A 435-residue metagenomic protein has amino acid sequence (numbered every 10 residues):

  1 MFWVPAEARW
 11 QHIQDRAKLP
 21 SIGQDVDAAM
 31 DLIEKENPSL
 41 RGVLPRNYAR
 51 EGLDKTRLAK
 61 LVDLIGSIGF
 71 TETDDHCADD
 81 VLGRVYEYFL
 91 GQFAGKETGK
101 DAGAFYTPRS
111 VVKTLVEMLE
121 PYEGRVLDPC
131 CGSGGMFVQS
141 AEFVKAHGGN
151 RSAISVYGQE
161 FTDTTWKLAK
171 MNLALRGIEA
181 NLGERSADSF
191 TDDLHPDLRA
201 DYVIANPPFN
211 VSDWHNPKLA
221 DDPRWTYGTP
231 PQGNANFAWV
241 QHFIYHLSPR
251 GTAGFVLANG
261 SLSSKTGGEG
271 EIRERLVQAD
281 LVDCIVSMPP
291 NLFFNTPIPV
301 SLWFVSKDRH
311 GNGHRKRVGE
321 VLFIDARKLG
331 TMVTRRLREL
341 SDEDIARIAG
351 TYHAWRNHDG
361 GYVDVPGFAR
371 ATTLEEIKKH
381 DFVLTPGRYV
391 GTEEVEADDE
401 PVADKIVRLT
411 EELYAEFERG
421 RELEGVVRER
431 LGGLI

Functional and structural regions predicted by a protein language model:
M1-L119, N181-L194, S287-P290, D308 (+3 more regions): Non-catalytic, mostly N-terminal accessory regions of nucleic-acid modification and defense proteins
L64, I68, Y88, Q92 (+8 more regions): Conserved, well-folded catalytic cores of nucleic-acid-processing and energy-transducing macromolecular machines
D80, R84, S110, G135 (+18 more regions): Generic recognition of stable, solvent-exposed alpha-helical segments in well-folded globular domains
G91, K145-S152, R250-A253, H358-D359: A short alpha-helix capping/helix-coil boundary motif
A94, T98, L127-P129, A153 (+4 more regions): Short, flexible coil/turn micro-motifs enriched in small/turn-prone residues
D101-A205, N210-W214, L219-T226, F237-A238 (+3 more regions): Conserved S-adenosyl-L-methionine
F161, D192-D201, P208-E375: Signature of N6-adenine DNA methyltransferases within the class I
